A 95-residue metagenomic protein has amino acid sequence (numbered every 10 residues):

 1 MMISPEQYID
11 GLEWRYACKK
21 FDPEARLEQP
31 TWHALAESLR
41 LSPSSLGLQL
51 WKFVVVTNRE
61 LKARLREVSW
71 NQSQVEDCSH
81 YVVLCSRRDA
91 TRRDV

Functional and structural regions predicted by a protein language model:
M1-V95: Acidic, surface-exposed loops and disordered segments
